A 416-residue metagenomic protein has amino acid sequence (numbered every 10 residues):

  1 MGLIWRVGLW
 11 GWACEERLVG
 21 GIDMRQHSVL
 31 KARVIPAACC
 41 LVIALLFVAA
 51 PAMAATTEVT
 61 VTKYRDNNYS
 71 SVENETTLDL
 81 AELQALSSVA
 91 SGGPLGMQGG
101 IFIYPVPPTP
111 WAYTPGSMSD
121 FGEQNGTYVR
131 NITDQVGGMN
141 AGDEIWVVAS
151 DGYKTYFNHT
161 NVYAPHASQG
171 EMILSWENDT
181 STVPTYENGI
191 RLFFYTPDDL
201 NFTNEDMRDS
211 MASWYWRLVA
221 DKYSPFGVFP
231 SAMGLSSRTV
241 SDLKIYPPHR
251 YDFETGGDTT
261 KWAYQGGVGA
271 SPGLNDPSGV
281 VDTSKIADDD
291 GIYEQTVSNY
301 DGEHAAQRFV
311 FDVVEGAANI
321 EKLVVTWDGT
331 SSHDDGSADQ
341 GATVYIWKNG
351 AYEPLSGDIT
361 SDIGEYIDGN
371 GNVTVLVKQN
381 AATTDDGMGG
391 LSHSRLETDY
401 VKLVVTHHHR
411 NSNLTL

Functional and structural regions predicted by a protein language model:
M1-T56, S412-L416: Secretory targeting signatures
M53-P248, H407-H409, N413-T415: N-terminal intrinsically disordered, low-complexity segments enriched in P/E/S/T
S119-E123, D288-Q307: Extracellular beta-rich ligand/substrate-recognition surface
R130-I132, Q307-D334: A short beta-strand element within beta-rich, extracytoplasmic domains of secreted/secretory-pathway proteins
I190-F194, N201-G227, G350-S394: Cysteine-clustered segments with highest specificity for TGF-beta superfamily mature ligands
P248-S278: Extracellular carbohydrate-recognition regions
D335-G350: Short, surface-exposed beta-strand/strand-loop-strand elements in extracellular ectodomains
T383-N411: Exposed low-complexity, polar/acidic, P/S/T/G-rich flexible segments that act as propeptides, protease-susceptible
